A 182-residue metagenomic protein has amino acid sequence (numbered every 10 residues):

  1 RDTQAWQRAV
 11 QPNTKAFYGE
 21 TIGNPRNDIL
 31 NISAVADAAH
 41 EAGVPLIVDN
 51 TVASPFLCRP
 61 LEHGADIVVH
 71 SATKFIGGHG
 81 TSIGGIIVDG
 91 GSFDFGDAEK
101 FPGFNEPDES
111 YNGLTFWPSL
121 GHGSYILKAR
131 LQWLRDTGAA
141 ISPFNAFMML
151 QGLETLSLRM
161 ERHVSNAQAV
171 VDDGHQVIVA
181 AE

Functional and structural regions predicted by a protein language model:
R1-D173: Conserved PLP-enzyme active-site core in the AAT-like
D172-E182: N-terminal low-complexity segments that are often proline-rich with Ser/Thr-Pro
